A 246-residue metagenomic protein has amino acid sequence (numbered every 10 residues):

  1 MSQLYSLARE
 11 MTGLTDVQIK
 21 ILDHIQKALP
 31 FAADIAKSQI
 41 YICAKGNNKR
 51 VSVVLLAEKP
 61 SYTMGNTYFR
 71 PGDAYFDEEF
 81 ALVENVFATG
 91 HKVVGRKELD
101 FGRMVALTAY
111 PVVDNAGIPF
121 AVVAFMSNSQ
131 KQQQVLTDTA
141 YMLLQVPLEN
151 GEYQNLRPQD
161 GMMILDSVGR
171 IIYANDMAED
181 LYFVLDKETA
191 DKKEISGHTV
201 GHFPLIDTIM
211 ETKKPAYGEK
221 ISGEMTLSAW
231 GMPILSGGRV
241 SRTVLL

Functional and structural regions predicted by a protein language model:
M1-G13: Signal-transmission linkers at sensory-effector interfaces
E10-H24, S129-R157: Short, charged amphipathic alpha-helical "coupling" segments at sensory-output junctions in signaling proteins
T12-L14, Q18-I25, H91-V93, R103 (+1 more regions): Short linear interaction motifs
Q18-P30, S38-Y41: Alpha-helical transmembrane segments and their helix-membrane boundary motifs
K27, E79-G102, T139-R157: Short, basic/aromatic recognition patches
A33-S38, K45-E78, A140, L144 (+2 more regions): PAS-family sensory domains
K92-A121, H198-L246: PAS-family sensory/regulatory modules and their coupling/dimerization elements
Y110-Q145, N175: Conserved beta-strands of PAS-like sensory domains
